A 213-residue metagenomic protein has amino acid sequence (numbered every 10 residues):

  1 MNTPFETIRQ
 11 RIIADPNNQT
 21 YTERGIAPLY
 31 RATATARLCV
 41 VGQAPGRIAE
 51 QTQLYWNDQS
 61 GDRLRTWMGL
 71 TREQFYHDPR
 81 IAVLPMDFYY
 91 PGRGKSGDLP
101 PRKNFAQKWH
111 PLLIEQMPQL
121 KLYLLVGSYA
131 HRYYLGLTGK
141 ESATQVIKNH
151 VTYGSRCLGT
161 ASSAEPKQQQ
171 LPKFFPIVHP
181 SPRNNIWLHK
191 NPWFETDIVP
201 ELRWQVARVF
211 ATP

Functional and structural regions predicted by a protein language model:
M1-V151, S155-G159, Q168-A211: A polyanion-binding, active-site-adjacent surface
